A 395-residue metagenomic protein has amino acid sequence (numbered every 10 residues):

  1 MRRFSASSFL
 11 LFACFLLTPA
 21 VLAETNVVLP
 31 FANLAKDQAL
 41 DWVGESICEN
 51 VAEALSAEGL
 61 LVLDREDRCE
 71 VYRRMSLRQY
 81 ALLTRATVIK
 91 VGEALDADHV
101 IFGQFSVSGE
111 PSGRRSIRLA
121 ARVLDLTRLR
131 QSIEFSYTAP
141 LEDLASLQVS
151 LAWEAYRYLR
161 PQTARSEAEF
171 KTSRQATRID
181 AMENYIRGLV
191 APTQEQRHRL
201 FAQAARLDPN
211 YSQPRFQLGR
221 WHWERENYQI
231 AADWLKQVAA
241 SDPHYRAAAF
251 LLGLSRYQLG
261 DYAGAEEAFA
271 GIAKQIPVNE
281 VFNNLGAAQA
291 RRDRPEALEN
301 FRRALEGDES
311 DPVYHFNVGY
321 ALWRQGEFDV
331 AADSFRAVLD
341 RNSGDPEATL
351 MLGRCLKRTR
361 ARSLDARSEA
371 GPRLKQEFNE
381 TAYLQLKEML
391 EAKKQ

Functional and structural regions predicted by a protein language model:
A23-V27, E49, A57, L61 (+4 more regions): C-terminal/domain-edge helix-coil "capping" segments
E24-K90, A94, D98-G113, R130-I133 (+1 more regions): Short beta-strand->alpha-helix linker/helix-N-cap micro-motif that forms a surface specificity/interaction loop
P192-L200, E224-Q237, Q258-G271, P277 (+3 more regions): Structural signature of tandem alpha-helical TPR/SEL1-like repeats, specifically the intra-repeat loop/turn
Y211, Y245, V278-N279, D311 (+1 more regions): Residue-level recognition of tetratricopeptide repeat
P214, A248, V281-F282, Y314 (+1 more regions): TPR alpha-solenoid repeat register
N342-Q395: Terminal, low-structured helical/coil segments at or just beyond the last alpha-helical repeat
